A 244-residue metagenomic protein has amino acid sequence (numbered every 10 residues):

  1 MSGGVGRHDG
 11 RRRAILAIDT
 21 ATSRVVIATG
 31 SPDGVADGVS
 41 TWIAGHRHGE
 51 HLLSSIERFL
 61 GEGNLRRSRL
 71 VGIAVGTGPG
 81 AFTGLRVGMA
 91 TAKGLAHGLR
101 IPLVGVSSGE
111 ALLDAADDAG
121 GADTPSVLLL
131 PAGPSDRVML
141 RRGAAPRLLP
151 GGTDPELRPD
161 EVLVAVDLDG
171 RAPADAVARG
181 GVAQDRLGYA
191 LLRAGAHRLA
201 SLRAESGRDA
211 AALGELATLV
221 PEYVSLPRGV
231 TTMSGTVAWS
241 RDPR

Functional and structural regions predicted by a protein language model:
M1-V35, R47-H48, V104, S108-R244: Oxyanion-binding and handling regions
D37-W42: Short amphipathic
A44-G61: N-terminal phosphate-binding loop and adjacent alpha-helix
H51-S54, A90, G94, A111 (+1 more regions): Short amphipathic alpha-helical face segments that pack within enzyme cores and frequently flank/anchor catalytic
I56-G72, P155-E161: Phosphate/pyrophosphate-binding loops at sites that engage ATP/ADP/AMP, CoA/4′-phosphopantetheine, polyphosphate
E57-R58, H97, H197: Short glycine/serine- and small hydrophobic-enriched flexible loop segments
G72-L103, S108: DPxDG-like acidic metal-binding loop motif
